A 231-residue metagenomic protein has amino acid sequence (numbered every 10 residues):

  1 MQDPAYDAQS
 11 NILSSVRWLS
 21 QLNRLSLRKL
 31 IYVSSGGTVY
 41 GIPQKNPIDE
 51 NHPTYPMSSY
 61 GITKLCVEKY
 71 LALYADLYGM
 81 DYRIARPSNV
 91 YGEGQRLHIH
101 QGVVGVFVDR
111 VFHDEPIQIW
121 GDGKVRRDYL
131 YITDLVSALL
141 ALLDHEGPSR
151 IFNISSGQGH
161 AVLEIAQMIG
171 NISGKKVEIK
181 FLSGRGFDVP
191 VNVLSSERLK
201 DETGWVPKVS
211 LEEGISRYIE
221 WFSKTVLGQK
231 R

Functional and structural regions predicted by a protein language model:
M1-V90, T133, W205: N-terminal Rossmann-like NAD(P)+-binding domain of SDR-like oxidoreductases, especially those catalyzing
Q2, S10-L13, N51, S58 (+6 more regions): Residue-level signal for the nucleotide or nucleotide-sugar donor/cofactor binding architecture
L22, A75, V111, I119 (+2 more regions): Hydrophobic pocket-lining residues that define ligand/cofactor binding sites across diverse proteins
L65, Y78, V90-G105, E115 (+6 more regions): Glycine/proline-rich active-site loop of Rossmann-fold NAD(P)-dependent oxidoreductases
C66, Y70, Y74, F107 (+2 more regions): Hydrophobic alpha-helix immediately C-terminal to the catalytic Tyr-X-X-X-Lys motif of short-chain
I132, I151, L163, R185-E213 (+2 more regions): Conserved C-terminal active-site "lid" loop/helix of NAD(P)H-dependent oxidoreductases that clamps the redox cofactor
L139-L143, A166-I169, I215-F222: Hydrophobic "lid"/C-terminal helical patch of Rossmann-like NAD(P)-dependent dehydrogenase/epimerase domains
K224-R231: Short, charged, surface-exposed hinge/linker loops at domain edges that act as mobile lids or interdomain connectors
